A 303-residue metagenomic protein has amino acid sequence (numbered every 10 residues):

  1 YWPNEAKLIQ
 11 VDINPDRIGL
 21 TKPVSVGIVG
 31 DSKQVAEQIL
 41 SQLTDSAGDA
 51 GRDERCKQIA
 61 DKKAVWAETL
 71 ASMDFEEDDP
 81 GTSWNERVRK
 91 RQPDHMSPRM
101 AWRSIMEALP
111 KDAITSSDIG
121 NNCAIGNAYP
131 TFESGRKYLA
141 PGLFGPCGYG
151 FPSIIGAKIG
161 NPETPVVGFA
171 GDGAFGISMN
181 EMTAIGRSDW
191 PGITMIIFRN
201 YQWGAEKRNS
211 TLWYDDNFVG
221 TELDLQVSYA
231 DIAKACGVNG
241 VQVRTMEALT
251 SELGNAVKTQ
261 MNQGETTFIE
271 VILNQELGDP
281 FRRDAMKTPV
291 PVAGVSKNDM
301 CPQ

Functional and structural regions predicted by a protein language model:
Y1-R17: Phosphate/diphosphate-binding loops
W2, G19-T21, G27-V29, K33-I39 (+2 more regions): Thiamine diphosphate
E5-A6, V24, D112: Short, well-ordered alpha-helix to beta-strand connector turns
Q10, S116, F169-A170: Generic enzyme active-site microenvironment
V11, D118, I177: Replace "coordinates the UDP/GDP/TDP-sugar" with "coordinates nucleotide-activated sugar donors
I18, K22-K63: Terminal amphipathic helices with adjacent charged low-complexity linkers/tails
A47-E77, G264, F268: Flexible, glycine/charged-enriched surface loops at secondary-structure junctions
A64-N161: Active-site diphosphate/adenylate-binding microenvironment
